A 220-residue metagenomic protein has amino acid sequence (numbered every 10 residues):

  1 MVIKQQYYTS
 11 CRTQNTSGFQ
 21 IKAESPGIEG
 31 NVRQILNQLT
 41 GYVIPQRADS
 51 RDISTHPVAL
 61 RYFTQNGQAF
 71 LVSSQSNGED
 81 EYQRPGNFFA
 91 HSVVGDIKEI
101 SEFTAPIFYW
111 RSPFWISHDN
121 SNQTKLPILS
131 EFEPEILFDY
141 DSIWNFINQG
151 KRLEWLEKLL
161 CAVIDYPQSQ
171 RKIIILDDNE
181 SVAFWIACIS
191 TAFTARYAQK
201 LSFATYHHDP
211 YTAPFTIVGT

Functional and structural regions predicted by a protein language model:
M1-F146, G150-W155, I174-I175, S181 (+3 more regions): Extended, helix-rich scaffolding/adaptor regions
R152-C161, S181-I189: Well-ordered, non-membrane alpha-helical segments in soluble/globular domains
A162-N179: Short amphipathic alpha-helical segments and their helix-coil junctions
P167, R196-Y197: A structural signal for short coil/turn segments at secondary-structure junctions
S190, T205-Y206: Generic recognition of flexible, low-complexity loop/linker segments
P210-T212: Beta-rich nucleic-acid/ligand-interaction surfaces
